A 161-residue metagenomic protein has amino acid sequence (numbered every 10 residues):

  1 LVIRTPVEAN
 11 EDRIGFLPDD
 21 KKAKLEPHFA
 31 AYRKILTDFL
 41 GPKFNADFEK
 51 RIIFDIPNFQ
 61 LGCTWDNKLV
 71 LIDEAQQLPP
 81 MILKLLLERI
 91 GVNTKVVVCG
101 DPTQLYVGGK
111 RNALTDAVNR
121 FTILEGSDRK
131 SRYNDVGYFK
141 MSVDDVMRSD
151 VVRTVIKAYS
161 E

Functional and structural regions predicted by a protein language model:
L1-I72, Q76-E161: Conserved helicase motor core of SF1/SF2 NTP-dependent helicases
